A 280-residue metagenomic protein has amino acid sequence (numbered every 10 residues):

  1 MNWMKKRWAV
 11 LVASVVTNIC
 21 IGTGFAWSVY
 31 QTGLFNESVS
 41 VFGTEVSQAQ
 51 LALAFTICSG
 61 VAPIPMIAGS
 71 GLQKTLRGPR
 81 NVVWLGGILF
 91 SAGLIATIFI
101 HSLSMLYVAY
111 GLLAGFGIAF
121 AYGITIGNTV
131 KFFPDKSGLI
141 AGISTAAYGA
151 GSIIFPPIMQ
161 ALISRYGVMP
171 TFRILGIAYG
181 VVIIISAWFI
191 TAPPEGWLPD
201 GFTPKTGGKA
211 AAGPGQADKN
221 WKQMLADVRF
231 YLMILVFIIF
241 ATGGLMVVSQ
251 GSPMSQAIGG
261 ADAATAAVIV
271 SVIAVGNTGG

Functional and structural regions predicted by a protein language model:
I19, G93, S104-F120, I238: Hydrophobic core of transmembrane alpha-helices in multi-pass small-molecule transporters, especially MFS/SLC-type
W27-L34, I140, N220-G280: Extracytoplasmic gate region of multi-pass secondary transporters
L34, G111, I118-F133, S137-A141 (+1 more regions): Intracellular juxtamembrane helix-capping segments at the cytosolic ends of symmetry-related transmembrane helices
V39, R77, F99-H101, P134 (+1 more regions): Helix-breaking motifs and short loop linkers at transmembrane-helix boundaries and internal kinks in secondary membrane
F42-F55, Y107, A141, A261-V270: Juxtamembrane helix-start elements in MFS-like secondary transporters
L53-L72, S271-G280: Central cavity-lining transmembrane alpha-helices of secondary-active solute carriers, predominantly the Major
I64-S104: Conserved MFS/SLC helix-loop-helix module at the cytosolic interface between two early adjacent transmembrane helices
A147-E195: Helix-loop-helix hairpin linking two adjacent transmembrane segments in secondary transporters
